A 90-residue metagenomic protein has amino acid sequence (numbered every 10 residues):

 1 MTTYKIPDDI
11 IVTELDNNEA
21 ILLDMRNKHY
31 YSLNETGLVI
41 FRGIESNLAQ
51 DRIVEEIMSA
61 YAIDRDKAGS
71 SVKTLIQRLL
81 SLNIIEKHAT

Functional and structural regions predicted by a protein language model:
M1-L38, R42: Acidic, low-complexity/disordered tracts enriched in E/D and polar residues
H29-T90: Long, charge-rich, low-complexity alpha-helical segments
